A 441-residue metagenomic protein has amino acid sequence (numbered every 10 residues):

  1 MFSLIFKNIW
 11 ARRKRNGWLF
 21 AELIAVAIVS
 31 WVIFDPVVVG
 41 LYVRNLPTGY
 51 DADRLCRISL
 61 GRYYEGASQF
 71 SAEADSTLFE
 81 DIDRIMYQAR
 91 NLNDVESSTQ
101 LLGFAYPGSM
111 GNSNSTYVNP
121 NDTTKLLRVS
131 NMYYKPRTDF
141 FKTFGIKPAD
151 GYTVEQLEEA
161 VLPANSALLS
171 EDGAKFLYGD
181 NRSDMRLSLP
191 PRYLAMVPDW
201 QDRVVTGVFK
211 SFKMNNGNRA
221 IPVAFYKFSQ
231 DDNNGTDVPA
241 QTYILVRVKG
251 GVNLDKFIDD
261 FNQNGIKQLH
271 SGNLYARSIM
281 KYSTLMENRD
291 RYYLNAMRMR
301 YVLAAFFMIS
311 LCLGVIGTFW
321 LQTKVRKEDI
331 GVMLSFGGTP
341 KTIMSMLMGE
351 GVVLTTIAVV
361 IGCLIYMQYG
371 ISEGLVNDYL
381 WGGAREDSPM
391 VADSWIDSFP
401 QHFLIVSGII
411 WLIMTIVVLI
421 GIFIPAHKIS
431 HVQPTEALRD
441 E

Functional and structural regions predicted by a protein language model:
F2-N8, R12, G40, F403-E441: C-terminal membrane-exit region of the final transmembrane helix in multipass inner-membrane proteins
F2-W10, L313-E350, H431-E441: Intracellular coupling helices
R12-V39, Y292-E328, V353-Y366, I413-I420: Hydrophobic alpha-helical transmembrane segments of multi-pass inner-membrane transport and secretion
F34-R128, Y133-R137, E373, N377-W395 (+1 more regions): Membrane-proximal extracellular/periplasmic loop immediately following the first transmembrane helix
L126-A224: Hydrophobic secondary-structure segments that place a key small or acidic residue at a functional site
E171, D199-M297: "Rare, low-scoring activations can occur in soluble or secreted enzymes where short amphipathic helices or signal
Y301, T356, V360, L380-I424: Conserved transmembrane alpha-helices of multi-pass membrane proteins, especially helix-helix packing segments enriched
E328-D378, I409, I413, V417: Transmembrane alpha-helical interface segments in multi-pass membrane proteins
